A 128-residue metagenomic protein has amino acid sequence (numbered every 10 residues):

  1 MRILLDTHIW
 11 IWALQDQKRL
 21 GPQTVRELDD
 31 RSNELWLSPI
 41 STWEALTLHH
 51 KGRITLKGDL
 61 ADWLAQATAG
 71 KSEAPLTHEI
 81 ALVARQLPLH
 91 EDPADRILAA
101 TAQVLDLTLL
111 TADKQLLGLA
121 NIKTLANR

Functional and structural regions predicted by a protein language model:
M1-L37, K51-L64, L105, Q115-L119 (+1 more regions): Short, well-structured N-terminal submotif of metal-dependent ribonuclease cores
D6-T7, A45, A84, A102: Generic structural signal for small/hydrophobic residues in well-ordered secondary structure, especially within
I9-I11, T47, L98-A99: Hydrophobic side chains within alpha-helical segments
N33, K71-S72, I122: Short, conserved active-site loop motifs that form the nucleotide-linked donor/cofactor pocket
K57-G58, A69-K114: Active-site neighborhoods of divalent-metal-dependent phosphate/nucleic-acid chemistry enzymes
A74-P75, L125-N127: Short acidic-hydrophobic, aromatic-tinged amphipathic segments that line or gate anion-handling sites
